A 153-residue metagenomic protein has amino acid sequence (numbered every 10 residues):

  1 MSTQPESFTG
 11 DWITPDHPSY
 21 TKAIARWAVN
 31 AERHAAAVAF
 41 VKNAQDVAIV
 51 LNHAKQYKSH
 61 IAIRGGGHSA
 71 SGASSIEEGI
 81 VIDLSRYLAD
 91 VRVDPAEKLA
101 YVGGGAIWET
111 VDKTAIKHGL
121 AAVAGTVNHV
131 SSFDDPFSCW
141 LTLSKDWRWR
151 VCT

Functional and structural regions predicted by a protein language model:
M1-C152: N-terminal accessory segments
